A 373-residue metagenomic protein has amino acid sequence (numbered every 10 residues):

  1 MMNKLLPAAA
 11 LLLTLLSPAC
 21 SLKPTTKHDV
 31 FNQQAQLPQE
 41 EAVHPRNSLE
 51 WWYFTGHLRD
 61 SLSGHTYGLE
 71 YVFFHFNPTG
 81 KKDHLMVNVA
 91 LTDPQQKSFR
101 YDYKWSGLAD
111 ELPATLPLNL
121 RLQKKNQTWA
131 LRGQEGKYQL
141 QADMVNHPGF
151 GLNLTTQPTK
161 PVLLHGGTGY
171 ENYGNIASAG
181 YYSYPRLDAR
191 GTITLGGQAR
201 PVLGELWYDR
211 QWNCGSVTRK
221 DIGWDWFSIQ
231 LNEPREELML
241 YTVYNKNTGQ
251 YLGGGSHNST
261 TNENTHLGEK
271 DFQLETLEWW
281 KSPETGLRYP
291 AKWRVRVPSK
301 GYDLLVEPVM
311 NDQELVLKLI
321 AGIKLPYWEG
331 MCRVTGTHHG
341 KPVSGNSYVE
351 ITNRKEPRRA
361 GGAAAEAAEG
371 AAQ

Functional and structural regions predicted by a protein language model:
M1-P7: Bacterial N-terminal signal peptides that target proteins for export
P7-T14: Hydrophobic helical h-region of N-terminal Sec-dependent signal peptides in bacterial secretory/periplasmic proteins
P18-A19: C-terminal motif of bacterial Sec signal peptides marking the signal peptidase cleavage site
L22-Q373: Structured soluble/peripheral alpha/beta segments that form catalytic or ligand/cofactor-binding pockets
